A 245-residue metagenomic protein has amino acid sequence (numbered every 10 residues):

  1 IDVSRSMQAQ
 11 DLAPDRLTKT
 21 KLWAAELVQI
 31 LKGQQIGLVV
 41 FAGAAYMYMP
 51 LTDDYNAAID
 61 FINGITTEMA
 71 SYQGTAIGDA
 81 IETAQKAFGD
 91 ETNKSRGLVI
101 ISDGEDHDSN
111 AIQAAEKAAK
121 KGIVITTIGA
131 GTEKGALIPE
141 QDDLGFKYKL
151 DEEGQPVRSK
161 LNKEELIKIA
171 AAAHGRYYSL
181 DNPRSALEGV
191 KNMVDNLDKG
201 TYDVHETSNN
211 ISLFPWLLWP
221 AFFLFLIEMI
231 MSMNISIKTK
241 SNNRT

Functional and structural regions predicted by a protein language model:
I1-R96, N110-Q113: Membrane-embedded segments
R5-S6, G43-M47, G104-H107, G131-G135 (+1 more regions): Solvent-exposed loop/turn segments at secondary-structure junctions within structured extracellular/periplasmic domains
V39, I100, T126-G129, Y178-S179: Structural recognition of the beta-strand scaffold that forms the well-ordered cores of secreted hydrolase catalytic
D54-A57, D143-F146, D195-D198: Short, hinge-like loop/turn segments at secondary-structure boundaries
S71-T75, G97, G104-A172: VWA/integrin I-like adhesion module and closely mimicked acidic/polar interface patches used
L166-N196: Extended, hydrophilic extramembrane loops/domains of integral membrane proteins
N196-T245: C-terminal signal-anchor/stop-transfer transmembrane helix together with its immediate cytosolic, Lys/Arg-enriched
